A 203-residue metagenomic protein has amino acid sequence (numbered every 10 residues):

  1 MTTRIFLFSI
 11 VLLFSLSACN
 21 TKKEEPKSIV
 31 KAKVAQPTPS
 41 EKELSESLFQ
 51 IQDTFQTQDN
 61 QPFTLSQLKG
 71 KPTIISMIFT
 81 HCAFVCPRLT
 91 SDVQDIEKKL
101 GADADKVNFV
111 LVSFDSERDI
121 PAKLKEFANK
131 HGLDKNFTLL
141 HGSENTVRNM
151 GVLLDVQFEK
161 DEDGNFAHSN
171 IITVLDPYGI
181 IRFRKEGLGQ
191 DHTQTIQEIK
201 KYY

Functional and structural regions predicted by a protein language model:
M1-Q56, Y202-Y203: N-terminal targeting signals for export/organelle localization
Q50-I51, T73, S169-I171: Short loop/turn microsegments at loop-to-beta-strand junctions
L65-P87, D92-V93: Short active-site neighborhood of thiol/selenol oxidoreductases, capturing the structured segment around
K71-P72, R88-V112: Conserved helix-turn-beta segment immediately C-terminal to the redox Cys motif in thioredoxin-like folds
K98-A102, N129-L133, V152-V156, I180 (+1 more regions): Sec-exported extracytoplasmic/periplasmic mature domains
K106-D119, K135-N145: Thiol-based oxidoreductase modules, predominantly thioredoxin-like and allied folds used for disulfide exchange
K125-S169: Short, internal strand/loop/helix patches that form the active-site neighborhood or redox-interaction surface
D161-Y203: Thiol-/selenol-based redox modules, centered on thioredoxin-like and closely related oxidoreductase domains
